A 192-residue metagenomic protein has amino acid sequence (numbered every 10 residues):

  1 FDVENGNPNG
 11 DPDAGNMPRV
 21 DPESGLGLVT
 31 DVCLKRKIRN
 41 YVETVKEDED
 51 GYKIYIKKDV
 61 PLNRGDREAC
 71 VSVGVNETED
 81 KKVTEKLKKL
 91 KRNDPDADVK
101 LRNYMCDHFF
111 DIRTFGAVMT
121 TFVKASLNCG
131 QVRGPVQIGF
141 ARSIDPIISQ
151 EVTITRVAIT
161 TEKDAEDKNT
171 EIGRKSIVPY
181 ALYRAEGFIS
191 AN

Functional and structural regions predicted by a protein language model:
F1-N192: RNA-binding basic/glycine-rich loop and surface signature characteristic of RAMP-family CRISPR effectors
